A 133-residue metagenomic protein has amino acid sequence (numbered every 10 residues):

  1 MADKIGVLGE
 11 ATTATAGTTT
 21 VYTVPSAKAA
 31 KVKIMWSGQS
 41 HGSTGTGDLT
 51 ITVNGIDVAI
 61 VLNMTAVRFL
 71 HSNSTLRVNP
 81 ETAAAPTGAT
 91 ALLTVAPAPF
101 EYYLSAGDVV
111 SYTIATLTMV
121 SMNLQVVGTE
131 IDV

Functional and structural regions predicted by a protein language model:
M1-K31, S40-G42, E101-V109, T113-V133: C-terminal interaction-tip segments
G6, K33-M35, S43, L70 (+1 more regions): Small/flexible residues
T20, W36-S37, T46-G47, N73-V78 (+1 more regions): Surface-exposed beta-strand edges and their flanking turn/coil or helix-capping segments
A29-V53: Short, well-structured hydrophobic secondary-structure segments
T46-A96, F100: Terminal beta-strand-rich extracellular "head" domains that mediate receptor/glycan or other ligand binding
